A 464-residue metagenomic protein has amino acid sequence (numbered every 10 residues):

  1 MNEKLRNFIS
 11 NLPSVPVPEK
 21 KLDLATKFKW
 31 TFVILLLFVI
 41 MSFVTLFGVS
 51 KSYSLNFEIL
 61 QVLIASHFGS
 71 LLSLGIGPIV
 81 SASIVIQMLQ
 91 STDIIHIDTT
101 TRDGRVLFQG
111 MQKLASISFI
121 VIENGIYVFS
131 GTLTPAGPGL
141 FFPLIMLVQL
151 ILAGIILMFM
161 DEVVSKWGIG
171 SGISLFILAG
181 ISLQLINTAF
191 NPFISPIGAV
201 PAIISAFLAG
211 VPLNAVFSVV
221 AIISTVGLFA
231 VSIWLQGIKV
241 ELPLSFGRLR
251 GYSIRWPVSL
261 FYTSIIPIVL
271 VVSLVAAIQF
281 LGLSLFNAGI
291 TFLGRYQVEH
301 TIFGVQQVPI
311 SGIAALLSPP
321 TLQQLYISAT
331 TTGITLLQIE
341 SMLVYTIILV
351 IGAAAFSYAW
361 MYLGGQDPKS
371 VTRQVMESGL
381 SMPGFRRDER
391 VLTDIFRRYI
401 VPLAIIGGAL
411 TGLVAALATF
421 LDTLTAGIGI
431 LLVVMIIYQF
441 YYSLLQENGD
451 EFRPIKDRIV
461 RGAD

Functional and structural regions predicted by a protein language model:
M1-D464: Core subunits and conserved enzymes of cellular information-processing and envelope-translocation systems across
